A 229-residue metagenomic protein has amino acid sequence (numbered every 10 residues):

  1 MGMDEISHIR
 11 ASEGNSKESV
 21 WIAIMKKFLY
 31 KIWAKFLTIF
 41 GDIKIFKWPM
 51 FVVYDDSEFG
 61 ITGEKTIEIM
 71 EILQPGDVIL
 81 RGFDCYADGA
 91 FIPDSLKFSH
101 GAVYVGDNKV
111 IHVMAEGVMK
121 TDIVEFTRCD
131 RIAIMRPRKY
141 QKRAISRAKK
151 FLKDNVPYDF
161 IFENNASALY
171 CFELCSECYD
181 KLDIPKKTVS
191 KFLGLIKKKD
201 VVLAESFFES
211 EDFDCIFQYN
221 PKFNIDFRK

Functional and structural regions predicted by a protein language model:
G2, I6-I9, S16-K229: Cysteine-nucleophile amide-bond enzymes
